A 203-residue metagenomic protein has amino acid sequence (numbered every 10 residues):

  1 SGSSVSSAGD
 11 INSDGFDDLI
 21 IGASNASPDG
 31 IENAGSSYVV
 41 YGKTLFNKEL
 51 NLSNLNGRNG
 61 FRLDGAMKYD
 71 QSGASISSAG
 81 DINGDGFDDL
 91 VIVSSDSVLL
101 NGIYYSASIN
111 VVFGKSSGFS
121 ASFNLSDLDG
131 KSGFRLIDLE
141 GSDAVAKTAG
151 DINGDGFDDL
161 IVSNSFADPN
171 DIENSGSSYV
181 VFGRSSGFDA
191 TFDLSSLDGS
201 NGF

Functional and structural regions predicted by a protein language model:
S1-F203: Conserved beta-strand/short-helix segments that make up beta-rich extracellular adhesion/recognition modules
